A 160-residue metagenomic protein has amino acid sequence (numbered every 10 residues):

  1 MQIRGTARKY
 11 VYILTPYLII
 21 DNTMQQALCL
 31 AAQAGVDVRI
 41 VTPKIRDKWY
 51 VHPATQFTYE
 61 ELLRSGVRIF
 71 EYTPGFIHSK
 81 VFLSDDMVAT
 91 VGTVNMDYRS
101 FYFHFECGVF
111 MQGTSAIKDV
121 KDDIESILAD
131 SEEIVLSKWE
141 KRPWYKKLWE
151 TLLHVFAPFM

Functional and structural regions predicted by a protein language model:
A7-Y12, Y17-M160: PLD/PLD-like phosphodiesterase catalytic module centered on the HKD motif
